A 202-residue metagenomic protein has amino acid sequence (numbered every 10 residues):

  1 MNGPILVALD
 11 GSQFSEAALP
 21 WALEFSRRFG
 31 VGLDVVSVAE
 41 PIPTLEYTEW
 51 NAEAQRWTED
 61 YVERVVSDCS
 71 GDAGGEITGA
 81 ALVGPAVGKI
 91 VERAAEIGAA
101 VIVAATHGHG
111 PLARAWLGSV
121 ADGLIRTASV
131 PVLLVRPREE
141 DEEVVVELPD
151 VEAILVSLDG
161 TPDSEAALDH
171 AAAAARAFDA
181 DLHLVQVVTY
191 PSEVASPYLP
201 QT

Functional and structural regions predicted by a protein language model:
M1-A52, P149-Q201: Small/aliphatic-rich secondary-structure junction motif
M1-P4, L19, E24-R28, V91-E143: Gly/Ser-rich helix-loop-strand patches that form or flank binding pockets for ribonucleotide-derived cofactors
L19, N51-R64: Short, surface-exposed alpha-helical segments at coil->helix boundaries
V35, T78-A81, L134, L184: A structural preference for short, hydrophobic beta-strand core positions in alpha/beta folds
I42-L45, K89, P111, E142 (+1 more regions): Generic structural signal for helix capping and beta-alpha/helix-loop junctions
D72-T78: A short helix-to-beta-strand connector/capping loop
A81-K89: Charged docking surfaces used in two-component/phosphorelay signaling
V145-E147: Active-site-proximal loop->helix
